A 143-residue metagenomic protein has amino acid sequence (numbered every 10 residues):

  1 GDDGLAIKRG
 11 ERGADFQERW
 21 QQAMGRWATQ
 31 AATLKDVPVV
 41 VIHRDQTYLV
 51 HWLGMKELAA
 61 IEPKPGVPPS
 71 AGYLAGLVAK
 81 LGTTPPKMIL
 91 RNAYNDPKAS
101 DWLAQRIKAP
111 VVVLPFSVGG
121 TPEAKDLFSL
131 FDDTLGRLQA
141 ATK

Functional and structural regions predicted by a protein language model:
G1-K143: Extracytoplasmic metal-acquisition and chelation regions
